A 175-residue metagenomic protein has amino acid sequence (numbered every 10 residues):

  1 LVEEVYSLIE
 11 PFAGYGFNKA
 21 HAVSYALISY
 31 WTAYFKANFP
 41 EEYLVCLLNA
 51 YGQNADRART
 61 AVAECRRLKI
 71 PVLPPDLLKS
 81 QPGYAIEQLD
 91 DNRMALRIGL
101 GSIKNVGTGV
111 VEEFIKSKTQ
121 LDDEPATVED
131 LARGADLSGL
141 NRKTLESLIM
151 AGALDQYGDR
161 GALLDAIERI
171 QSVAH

Functional and structural regions predicted by a protein language model:
L1-H175: Noncatalytic, beta-rich nucleic-acid-contacting surfaces in large DNA/RNA-processing enzymes
